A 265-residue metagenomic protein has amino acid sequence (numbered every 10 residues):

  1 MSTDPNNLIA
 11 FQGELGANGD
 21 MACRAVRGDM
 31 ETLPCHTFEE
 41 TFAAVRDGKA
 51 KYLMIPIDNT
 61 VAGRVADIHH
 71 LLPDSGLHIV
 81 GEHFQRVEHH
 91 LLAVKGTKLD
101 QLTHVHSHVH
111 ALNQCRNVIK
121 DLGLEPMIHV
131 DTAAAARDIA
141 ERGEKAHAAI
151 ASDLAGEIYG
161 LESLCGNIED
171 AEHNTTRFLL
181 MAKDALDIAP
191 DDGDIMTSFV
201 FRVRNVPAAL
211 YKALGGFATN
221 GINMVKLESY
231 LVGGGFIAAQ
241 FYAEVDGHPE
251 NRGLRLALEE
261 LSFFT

Functional and structural regions predicted by a protein language model:
M1-T265: Domain-level signature for soluble enzymes in the chorismate/prephenate branch of the shikimate pathway
